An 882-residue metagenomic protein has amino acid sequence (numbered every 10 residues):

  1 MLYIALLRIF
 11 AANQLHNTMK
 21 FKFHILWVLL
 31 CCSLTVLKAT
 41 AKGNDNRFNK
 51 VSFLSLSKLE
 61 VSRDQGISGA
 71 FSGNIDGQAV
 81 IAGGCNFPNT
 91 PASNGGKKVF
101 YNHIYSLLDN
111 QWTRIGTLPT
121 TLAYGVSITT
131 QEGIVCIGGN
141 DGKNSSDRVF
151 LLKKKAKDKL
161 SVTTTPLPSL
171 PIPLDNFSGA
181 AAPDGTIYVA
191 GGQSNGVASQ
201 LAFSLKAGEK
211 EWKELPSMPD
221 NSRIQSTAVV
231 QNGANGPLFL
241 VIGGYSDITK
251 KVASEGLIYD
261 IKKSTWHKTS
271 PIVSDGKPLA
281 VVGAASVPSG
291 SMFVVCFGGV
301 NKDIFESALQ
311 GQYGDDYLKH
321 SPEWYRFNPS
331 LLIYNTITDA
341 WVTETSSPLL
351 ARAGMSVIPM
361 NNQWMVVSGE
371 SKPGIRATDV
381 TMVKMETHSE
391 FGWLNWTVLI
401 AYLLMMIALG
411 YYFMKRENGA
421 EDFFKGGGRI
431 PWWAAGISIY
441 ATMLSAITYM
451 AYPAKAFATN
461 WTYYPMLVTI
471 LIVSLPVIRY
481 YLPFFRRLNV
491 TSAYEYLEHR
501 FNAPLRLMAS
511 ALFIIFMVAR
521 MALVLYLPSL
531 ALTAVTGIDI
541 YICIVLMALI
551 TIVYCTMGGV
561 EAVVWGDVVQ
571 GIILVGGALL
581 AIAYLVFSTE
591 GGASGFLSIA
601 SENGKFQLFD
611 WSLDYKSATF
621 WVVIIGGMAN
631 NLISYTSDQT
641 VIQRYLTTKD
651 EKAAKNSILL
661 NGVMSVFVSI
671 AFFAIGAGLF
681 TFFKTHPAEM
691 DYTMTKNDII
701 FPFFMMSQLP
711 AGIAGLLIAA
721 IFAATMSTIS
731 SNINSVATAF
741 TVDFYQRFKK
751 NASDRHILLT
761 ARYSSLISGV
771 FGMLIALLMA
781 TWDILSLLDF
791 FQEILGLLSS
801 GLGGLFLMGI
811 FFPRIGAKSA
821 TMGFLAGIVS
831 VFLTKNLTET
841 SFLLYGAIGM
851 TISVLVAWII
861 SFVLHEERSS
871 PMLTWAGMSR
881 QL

Functional and structural regions predicted by a protein language model:
M1-N44: Bacterial Sec-dependent N-terminal signal peptides
Y3-R8, L15-N17, I25, T120 (+4 more regions): Generic low-complexity segments that are intrinsically disordered, proline-rich and/or Lys/Arg-biased
A5-L6, G66, K696: Hydrophobic residues within membrane-embedded alpha helices
L30, D76-Q78, G133, K155 (+14 more regions): A very general structural signal that marks isolated residues within well-ordered alpha-helical segments
C31, A41-F391: Kelch-like beta-propeller repeat domains
E386-L882: Membrane-embedded helix-loop-helix hairpins and adjacent transmembrane boundary segments in multi-pass transporters
